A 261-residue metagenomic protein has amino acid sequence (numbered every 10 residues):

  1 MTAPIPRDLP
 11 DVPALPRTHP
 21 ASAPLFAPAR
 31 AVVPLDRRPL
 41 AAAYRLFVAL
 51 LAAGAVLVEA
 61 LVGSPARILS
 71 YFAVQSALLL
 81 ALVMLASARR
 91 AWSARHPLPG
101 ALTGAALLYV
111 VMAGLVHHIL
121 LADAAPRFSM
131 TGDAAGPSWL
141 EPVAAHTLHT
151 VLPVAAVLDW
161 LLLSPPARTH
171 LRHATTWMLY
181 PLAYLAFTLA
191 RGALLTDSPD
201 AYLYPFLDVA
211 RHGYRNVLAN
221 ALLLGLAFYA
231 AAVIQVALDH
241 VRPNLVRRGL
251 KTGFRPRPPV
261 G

Functional and structural regions predicted by a protein language model:
R30-V48: N-terminal membrane topogenic signal
L57-P65, I119-S129: Juxtamembrane "helix-exit" motif on the non-cytosolic side of transmembrane helices
A66-L82, L98-L102: Loop-to-helix transition at the N-terminal end of transmembrane alpha-helices
A73, E141-V154, L218, L222: Membrane-interface loop-to-helix entry segments
R95-Y109, H170-L179: Interfacial segments of alpha-helical transmembrane regions
P153-T169: Alpha-helical transmembrane segments in multipass membrane proteins, preferentially the mid-helix core
Y180-L203: Juxtamembrane non-transmembrane "cap" segments at the membrane-aqueous interface of multi-pass membrane proteins
L195-I234, F254-G261: Membrane-interface transmembrane-helix boundary segments in multi-pass integral membrane proteins
